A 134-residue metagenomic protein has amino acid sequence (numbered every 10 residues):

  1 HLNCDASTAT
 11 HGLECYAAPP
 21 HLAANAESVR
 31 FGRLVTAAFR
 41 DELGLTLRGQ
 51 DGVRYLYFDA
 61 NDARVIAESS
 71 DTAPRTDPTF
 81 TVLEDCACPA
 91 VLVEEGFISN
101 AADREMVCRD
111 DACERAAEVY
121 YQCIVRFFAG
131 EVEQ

Functional and structural regions predicted by a protein language model:
H1-Q134: Active-site-proximal helix/loop segments of hydrolytic enzymes
